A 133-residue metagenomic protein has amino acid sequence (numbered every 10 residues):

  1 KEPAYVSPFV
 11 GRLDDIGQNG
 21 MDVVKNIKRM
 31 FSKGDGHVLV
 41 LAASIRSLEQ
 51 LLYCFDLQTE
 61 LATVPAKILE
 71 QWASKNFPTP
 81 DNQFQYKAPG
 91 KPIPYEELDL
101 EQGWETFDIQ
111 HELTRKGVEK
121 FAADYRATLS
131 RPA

Functional and structural regions predicted by a protein language model:
K1-Y95: Catalytic alpha/beta core domains of metabolic enzymes, predominantly
P92-A133: C-terminal extensions of enzymes
